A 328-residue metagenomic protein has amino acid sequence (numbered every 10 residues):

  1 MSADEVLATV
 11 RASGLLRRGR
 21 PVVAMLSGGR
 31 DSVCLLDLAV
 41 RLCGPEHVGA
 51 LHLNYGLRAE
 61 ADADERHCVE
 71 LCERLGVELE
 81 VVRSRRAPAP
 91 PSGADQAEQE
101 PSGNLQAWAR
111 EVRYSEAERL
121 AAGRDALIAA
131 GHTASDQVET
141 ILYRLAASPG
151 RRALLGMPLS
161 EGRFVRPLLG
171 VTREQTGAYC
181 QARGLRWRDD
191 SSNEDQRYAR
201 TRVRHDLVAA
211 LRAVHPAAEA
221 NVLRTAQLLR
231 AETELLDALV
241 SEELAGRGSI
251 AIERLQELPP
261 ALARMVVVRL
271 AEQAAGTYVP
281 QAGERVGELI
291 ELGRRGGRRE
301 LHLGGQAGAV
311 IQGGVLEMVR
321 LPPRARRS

Functional and structural regions predicted by a protein language model:
M1-D206: Core alpha/beta nucleotide-donor-binding catalytic domains of modification enzymes
S2-D31, L51-Y55, S84-R86, V112 (+3 more regions): AMP-forming adenylation/ATP pyrophosphatase catalytic core
L38-L42, A210, L270-A274: Active-site catalytic microenvironments for nucleophilic, acid-base chemistry
V171, Q175, R202, A217-A220 (+1 more regions): Generic recognition of short, well-ordered alpha-helical interface segments
N193-R200, E219-R230: Internal, active-site/partner-interface "lid" segment
H205-D206, A210-A218: Conserved anion/nucleotide-ligand pocket segment
